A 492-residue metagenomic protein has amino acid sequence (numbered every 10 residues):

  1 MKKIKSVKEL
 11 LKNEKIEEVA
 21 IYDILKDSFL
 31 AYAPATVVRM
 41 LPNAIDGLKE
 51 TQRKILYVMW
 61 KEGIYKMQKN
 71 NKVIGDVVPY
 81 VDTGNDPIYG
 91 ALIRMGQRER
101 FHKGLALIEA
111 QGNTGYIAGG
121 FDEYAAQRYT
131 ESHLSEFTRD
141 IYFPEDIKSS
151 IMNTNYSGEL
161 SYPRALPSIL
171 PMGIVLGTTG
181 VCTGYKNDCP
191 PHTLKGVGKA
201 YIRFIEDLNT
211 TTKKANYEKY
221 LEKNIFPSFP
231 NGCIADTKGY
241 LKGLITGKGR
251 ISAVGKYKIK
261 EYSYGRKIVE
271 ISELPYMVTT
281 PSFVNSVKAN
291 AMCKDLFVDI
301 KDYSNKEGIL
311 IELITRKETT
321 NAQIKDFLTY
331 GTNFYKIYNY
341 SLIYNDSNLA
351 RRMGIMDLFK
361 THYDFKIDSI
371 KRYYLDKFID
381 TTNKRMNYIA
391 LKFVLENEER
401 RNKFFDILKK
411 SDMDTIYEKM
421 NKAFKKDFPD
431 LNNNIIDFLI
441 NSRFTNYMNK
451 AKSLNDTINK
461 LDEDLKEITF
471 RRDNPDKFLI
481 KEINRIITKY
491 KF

Functional and structural regions predicted by a protein language model:
M1-T246, E312: Catalytic phosphate-handling regions of large nucleic-acid enzymes and associated NTPases
T211-G239, T246-F492: Charged, surface-exposed alpha-helical interface/stalk elements
